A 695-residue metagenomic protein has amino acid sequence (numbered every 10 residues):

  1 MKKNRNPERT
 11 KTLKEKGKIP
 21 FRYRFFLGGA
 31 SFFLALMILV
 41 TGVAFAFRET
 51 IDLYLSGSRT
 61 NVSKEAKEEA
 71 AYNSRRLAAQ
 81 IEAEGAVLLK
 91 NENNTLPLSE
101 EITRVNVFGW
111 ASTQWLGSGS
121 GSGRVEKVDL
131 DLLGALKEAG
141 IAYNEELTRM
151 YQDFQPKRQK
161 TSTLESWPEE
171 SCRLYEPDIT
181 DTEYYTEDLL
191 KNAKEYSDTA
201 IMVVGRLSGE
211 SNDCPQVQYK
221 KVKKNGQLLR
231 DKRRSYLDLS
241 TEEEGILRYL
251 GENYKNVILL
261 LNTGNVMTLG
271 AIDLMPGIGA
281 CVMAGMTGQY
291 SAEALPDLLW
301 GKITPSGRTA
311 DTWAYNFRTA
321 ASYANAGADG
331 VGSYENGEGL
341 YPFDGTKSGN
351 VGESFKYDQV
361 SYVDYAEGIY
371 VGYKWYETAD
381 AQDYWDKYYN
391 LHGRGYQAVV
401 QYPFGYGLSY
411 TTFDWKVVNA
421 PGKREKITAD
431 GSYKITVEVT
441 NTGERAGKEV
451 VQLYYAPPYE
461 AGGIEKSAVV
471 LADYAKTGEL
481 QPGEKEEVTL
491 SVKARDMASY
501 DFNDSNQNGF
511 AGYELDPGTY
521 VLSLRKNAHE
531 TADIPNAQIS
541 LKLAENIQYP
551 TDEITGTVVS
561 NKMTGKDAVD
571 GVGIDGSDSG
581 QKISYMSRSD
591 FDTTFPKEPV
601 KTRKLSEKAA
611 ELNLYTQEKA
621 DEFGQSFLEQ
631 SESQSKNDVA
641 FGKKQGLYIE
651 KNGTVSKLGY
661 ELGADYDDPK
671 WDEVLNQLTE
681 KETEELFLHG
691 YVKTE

Functional and structural regions predicted by a protein language model:
M1-E695: C-terminal non-catalytic regions of proteins with extracellular/luminal or membrane-system context
